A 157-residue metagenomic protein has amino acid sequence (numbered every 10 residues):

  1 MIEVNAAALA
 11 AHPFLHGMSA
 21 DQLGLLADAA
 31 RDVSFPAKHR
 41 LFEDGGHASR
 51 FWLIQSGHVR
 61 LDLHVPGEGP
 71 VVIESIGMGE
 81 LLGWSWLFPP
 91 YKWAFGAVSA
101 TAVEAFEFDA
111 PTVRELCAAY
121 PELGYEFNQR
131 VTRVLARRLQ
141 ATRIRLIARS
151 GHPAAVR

Functional and structural regions predicted by a protein language model:
M1-R157: Cytosolic regulatory regions built on CNB/CRP/Popeye-like sensor folds
